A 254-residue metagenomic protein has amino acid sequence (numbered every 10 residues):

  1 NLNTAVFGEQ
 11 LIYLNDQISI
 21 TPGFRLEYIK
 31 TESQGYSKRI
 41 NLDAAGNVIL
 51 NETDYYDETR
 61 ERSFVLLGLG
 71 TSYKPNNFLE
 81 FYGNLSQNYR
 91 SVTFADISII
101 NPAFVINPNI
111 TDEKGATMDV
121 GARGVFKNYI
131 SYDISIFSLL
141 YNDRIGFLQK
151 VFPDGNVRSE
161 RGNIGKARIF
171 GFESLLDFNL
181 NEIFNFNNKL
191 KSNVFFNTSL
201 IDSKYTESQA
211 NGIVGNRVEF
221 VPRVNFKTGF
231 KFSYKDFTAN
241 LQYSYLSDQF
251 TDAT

Functional and structural regions predicted by a protein language model:
N1, E32-T59, A95-I106, L148-E160 (+2 more regions): Solvent-exposed loop segments that connect transmembrane elements
N1-N3, E58-F64, N101-A103, T111-G115 (+4 more regions): Transmembrane beta-barrel outer-membrane domains
N1-N76: Signature of Gram-negative outer-membrane beta-barrel scaffolds
L2-G8, V65-L69, F81, I106 (+5 more regions): Hydrophobic, lipid-facing positions within transmembrane beta-strands of outer-membrane proteins
F7-Y13, S19, G70-K74, G121-R123 (+3 more regions): Transmembrane beta-barrel domains of outer membrane proteins
D16, S131, I136-L140, R158-D252: Gram-negative outer-membrane beta-barrel transporters
Y28-Y36, T59-E61, Y89-I97, F104 (+6 more regions): Gram-negative outer-membrane beta-barrel proteins
S72-K74, F78-V92, D96-I99, T111-F178: Membrane-embedded beta-barrel scaffold of Gram-negative outer-membrane proteins
